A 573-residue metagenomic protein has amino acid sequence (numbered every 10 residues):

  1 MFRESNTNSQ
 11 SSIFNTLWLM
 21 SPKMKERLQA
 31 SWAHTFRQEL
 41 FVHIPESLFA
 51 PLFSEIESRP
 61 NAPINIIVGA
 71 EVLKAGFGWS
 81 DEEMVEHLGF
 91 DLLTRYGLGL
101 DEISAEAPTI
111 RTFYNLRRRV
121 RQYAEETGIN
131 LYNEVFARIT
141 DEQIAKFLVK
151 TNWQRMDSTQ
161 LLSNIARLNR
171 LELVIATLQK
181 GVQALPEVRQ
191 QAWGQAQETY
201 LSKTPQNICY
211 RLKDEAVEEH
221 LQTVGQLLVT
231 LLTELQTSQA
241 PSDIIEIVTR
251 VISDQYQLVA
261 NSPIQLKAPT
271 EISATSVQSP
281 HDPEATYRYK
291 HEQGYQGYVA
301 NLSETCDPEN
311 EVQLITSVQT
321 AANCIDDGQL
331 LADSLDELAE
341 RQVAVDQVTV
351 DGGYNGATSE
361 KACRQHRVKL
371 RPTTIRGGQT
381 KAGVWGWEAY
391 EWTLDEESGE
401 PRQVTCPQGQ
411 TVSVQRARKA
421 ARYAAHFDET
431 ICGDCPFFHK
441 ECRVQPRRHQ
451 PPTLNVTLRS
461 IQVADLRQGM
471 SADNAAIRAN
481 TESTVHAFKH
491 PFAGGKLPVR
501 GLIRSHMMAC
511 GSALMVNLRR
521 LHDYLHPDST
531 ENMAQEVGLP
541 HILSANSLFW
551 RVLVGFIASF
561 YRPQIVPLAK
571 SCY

Functional and structural regions predicted by a protein language model:
M1-I56, L553, S559-I565: Basic, low-complexity segments
L52-I64, G76-Y132, L148: Trp/Phe/Arg-rich N-terminal binding region typifying the photolyase-homology
N61-N65, G69, H506: Structured ligand/cofactor/substrate-binding pocket environments in proteins
S80-E83, E102, Y114-Y573: Anion-binding and metal-coordination hotspots
